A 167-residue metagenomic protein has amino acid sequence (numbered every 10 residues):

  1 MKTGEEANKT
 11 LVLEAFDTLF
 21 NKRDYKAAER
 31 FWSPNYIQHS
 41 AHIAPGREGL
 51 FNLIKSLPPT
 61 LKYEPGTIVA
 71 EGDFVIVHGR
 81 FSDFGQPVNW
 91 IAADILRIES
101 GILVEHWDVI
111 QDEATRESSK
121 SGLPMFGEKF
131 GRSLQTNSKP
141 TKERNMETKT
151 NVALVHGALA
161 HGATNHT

Functional and structural regions predicted by a protein language model:
M1-T167: C-terminal and inter-domain tail/linker signature
